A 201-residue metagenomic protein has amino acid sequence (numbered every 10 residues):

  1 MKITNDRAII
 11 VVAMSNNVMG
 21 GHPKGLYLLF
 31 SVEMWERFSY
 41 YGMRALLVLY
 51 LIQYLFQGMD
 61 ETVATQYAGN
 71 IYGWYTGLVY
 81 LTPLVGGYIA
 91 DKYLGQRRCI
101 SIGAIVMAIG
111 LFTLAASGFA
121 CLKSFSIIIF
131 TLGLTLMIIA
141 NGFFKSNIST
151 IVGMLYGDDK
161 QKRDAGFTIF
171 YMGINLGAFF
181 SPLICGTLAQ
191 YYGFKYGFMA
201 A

Functional and structural regions predicted by a protein language model:
A45-Y67: Short amphipathic helix-loop junctions that connect adjacent transmembrane helices in Major Facilitator Superfamily/SLC
G73-Y88: Central cavity-lining transmembrane alpha-helices of secondary-active solute carriers, predominantly the Major
V79, A165-P182, A189: Glycine-rich segments within core transmembrane alpha-helices of 12-TM secondary carriers
K92-A104: Cytoplasmic membrane-interface "Motif A"-like loop-to-helix N-cap segments of 12-TM Major Facilitator Superfamily
I105-F125: C-terminal ends and interior cores of transmembrane alpha-helices in multi-pass membrane transporters/permeases
F125-F144: Hydrophobic core of transmembrane alpha-helices in multi-pass small-molecule transporters, especially MFS/SLC-type
F143-G157: Intracellular juxtamembrane helix-capping segments at the cytosolic ends of symmetry-related transmembrane helices
Y196-A201: Symmetry-related core transmembrane helices of the 12-TM Major Facilitator Superfamily/SLC fold
